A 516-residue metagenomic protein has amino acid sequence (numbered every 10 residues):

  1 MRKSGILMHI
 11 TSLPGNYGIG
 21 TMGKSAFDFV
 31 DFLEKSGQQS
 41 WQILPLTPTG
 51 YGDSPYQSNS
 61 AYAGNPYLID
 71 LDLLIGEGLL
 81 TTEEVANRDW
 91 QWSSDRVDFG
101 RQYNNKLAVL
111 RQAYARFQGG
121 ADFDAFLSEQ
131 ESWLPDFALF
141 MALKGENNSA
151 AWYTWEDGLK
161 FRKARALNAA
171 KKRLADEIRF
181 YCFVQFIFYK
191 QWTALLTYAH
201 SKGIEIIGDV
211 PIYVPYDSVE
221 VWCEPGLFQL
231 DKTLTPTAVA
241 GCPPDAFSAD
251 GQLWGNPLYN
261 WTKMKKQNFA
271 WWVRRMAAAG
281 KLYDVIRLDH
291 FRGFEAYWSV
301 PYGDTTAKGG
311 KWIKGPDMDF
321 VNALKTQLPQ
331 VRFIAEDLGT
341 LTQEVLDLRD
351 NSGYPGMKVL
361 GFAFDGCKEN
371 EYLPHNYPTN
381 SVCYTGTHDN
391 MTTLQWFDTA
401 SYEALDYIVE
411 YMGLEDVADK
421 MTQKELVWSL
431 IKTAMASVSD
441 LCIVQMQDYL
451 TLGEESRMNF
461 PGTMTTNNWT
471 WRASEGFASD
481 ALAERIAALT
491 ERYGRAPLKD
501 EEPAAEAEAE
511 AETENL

Functional and structural regions predicted by a protein language model:
M1-T11, F27: N-terminal regions that are enriched for targeting/export leaders and immediately downstream pro/stem segments
H9, D53-Y189, V214-I443, Q447-Y449 (+2 more regions): Alpha-amylase-like alpha-glycosidases and glucanotransferases acting on alpha-linked glucans and related
K24-T49, K281-Y283, A436: Catalytic domains of carbohydrate-active enzymes, especially glycoside hydrolases
E34, W192-H200, K325, R349-D350: Surface-exposed amphipathic alpha-helices with a cationic face
L44, E205-I207, P211, V285 (+1 more regions): Outer-envelope exported proteins of Gram-negative bacteria
Y181, F186-V214: Conserved, well-ordered alpha-helix/loop/beta-strand core segments that scaffold catalytic motifs
T451-P503, E512-L516: Structured C-terminal cap/extension of enzyme domains
